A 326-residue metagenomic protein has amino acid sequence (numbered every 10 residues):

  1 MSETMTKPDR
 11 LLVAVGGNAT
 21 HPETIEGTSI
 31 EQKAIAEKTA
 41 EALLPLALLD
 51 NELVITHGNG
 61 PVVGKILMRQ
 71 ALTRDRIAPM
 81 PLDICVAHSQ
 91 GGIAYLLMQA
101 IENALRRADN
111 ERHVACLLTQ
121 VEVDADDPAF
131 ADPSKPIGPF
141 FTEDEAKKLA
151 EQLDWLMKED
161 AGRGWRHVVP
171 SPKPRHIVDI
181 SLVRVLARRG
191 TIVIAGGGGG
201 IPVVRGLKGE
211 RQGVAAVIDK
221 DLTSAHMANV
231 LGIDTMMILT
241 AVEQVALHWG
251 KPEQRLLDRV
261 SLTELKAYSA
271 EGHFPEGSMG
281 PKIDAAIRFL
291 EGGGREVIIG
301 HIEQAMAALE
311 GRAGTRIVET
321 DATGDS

Functional and structural regions predicted by a protein language model:
S2-S326: C-terminal catalytic "cap/lid" subdomain
